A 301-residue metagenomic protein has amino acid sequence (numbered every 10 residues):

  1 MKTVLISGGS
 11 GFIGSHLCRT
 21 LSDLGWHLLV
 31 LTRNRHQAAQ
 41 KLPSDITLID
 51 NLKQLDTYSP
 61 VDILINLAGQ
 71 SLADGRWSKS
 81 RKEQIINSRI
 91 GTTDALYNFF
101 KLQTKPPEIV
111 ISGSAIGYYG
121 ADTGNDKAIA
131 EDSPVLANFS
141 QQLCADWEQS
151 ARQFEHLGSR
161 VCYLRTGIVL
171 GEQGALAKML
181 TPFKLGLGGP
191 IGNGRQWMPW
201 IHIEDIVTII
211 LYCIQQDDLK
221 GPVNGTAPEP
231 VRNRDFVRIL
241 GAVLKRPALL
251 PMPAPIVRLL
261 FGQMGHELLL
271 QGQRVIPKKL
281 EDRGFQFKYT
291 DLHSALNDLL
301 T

Functional and structural regions predicted by a protein language model:
V4-L24: N-terminal Rossmann NAD(P)H-binding glycine-rich loop of SDR-like oxidoreductase domains
D45-T92: NAD(P)H-binding glycine-rich loop region in Rossmannoid oxidoreductase-like domains and their noncatalytic homologs
D94-N138: Conserved Rossmann-fold NAD(P)-dependent oxidoreductase catalytic core, especially the SDR/UDP-sugar
S114, Q149-E172: Conserved beta-loop-beta element that borders a ligand/cofactor-binding pocket
P134-F139, R165-Q173, N193-I203, I214: Glycine-rich "substrate-gating" loop/helix at the edge of Rossmann-like oxidoreductase active sites
L180-G188, Q196-P230: Alpha-helical substrate-binding/gating segment
Q216-Q263, N297: Mid/C-terminal beta-alpha module of Rossmann-like enzyme folds, strongest in SDR-family dehydrogenases/epimerases
E267-T301: C-terminal amphipathic/interface module of NAD(P)-dependent oxidoreductases and related NAD-binding regulators
